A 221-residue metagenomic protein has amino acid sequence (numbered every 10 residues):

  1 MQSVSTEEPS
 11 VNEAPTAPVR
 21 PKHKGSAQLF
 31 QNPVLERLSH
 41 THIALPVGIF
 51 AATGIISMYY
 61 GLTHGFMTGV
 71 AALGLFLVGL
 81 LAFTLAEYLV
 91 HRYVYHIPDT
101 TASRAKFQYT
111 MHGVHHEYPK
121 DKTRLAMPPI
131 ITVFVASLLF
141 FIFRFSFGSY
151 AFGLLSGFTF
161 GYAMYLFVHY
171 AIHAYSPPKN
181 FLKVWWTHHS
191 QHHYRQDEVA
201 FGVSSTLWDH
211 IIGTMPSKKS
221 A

Functional and structural regions predicted by a protein language model:
M1-L155, F167, D197-A221: Non-catalytic, topology-defining segments of multipass membrane proteins
L77, L81, T159, N180-K183: Residue-level detector of transmembrane insertion/anchoring sites
T159-L166: Alpha-helical membrane-embedded segments
I172-W185, E198: Interfacial helix-loop-helix junctions of multi-pass membrane proteins
W185-Q191: Short, membrane-exposed interhelical loops at transmembrane-helix boundaries
H192-Q196: Juxtamembrane membrane-interface segments of multi-pass membrane proteins
